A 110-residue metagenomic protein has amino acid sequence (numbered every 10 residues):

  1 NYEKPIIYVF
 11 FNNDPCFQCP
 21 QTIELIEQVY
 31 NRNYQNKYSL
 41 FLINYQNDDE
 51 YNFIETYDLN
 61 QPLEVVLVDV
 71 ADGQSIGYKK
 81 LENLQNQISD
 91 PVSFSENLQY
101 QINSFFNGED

Functional and structural regions predicted by a protein language model:
N1-R32: Local sequence-structure signature of Cys/Sec-based thiol-disulfide redox active-site neighborhoods
Y2, Y57-Q61: Extracellular/periplasmic catalytic domains that process cell-envelope and extracellular macromolecules
I7-V9, S39-L42, E64-L67: Structural recognition of the beta-strand scaffold that forms the well-ordered cores of secreted hydrolase catalytic
F11-F17, F53, N83-V92: Second-shell loop/turn segments in exported
F17-C19, D49-F53, Q74-K79: Extracytoplasmic/secreted cell-surface and envelope-processing proteins
P20-E27, E50-Y51, S95, Q99: Extracytoplasmic/secreted envelope proteins and their assembly/folding machinery, especially bacterial periplasmic
Q35-E50: Thiol-based oxidoreductase modules, predominantly thioredoxin-like and allied folds used for disulfide exchange
L67-D110: Non-catalytic, surface beta->alpha helical segment in thiol-disulfide oxidoreductase systems
